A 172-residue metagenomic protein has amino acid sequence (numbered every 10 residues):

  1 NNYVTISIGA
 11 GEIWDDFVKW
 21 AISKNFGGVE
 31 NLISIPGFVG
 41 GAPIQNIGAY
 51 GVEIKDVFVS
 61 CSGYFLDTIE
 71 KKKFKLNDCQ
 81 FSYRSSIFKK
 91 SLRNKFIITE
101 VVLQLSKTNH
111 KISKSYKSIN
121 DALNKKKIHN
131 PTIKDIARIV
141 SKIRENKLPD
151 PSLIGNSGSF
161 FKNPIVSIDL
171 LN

Functional and structural regions predicted by a protein language model:
N1-V59, Y64-T68: Anion-binding (especially nucleotide phosphate/pyrophosphate-binding) glycine-rich loop and adjoining beta-alpha core
K72-N172: Phosphate/pyrophosphate- and phosphate-bearing ligand-binding catalytic cores of soluble enzymes
